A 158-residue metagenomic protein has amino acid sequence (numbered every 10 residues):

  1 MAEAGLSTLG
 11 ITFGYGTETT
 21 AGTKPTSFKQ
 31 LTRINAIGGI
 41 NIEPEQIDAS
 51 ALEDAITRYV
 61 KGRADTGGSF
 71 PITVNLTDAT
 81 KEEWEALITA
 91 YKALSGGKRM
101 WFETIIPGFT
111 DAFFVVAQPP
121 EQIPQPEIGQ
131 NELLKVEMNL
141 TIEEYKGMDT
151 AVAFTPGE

Functional and structural regions predicted by a protein language model:
A2-L76, P119-E132: Solvent-exposed edge beta-strands and adjacent loop segments that serve as assembly or binding interfaces
T20-S27, S50-A51, E82-A93, T155: Polar/charged alpha-helical tracts
G67-S69, R99, K135-E137: Extracellular structured ligand-interaction cores
L76-A79, Y145: Acidic glycine-/aspartate-rich tracts in secreted/extracellular proteins
E82-V116: Short, acidic/charged, Gly/Pro-enriched secondary-structure junctions
E103-D149: Short beta-strand and beta-hairpin "edge-sheet" elements
T150-E158: Intrinsically disordered, low-complexity terminal/linker regions enriched in Pro/Ser/Gly and acidic residues
